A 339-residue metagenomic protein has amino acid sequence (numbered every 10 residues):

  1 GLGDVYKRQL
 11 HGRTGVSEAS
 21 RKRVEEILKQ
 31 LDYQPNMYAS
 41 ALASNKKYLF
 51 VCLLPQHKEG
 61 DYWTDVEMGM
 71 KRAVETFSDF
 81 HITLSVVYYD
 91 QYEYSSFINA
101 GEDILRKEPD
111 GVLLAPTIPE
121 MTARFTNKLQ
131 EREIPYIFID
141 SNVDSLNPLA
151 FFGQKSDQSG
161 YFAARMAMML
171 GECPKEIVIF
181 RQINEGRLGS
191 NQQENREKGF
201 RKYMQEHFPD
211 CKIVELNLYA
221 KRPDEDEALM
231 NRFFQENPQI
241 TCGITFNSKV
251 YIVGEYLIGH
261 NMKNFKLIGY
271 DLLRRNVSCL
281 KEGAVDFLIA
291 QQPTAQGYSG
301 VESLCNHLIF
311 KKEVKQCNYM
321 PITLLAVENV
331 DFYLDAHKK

Functional and structural regions predicted by a protein language model:
L2-V5: Short, small-residue-biased leader/transition segments that mark boundaries at the very start of proteins
V24: Short conserved active-site loop signatures built around small residues
K29-Y62: N-terminal helix-turn-helix/winged-helix DNA-binding helices and compositionally similar short basic alpha-helical
L31, R187-L188, M204-H207, Q292-K339: Hinge/cleft segment of the Venus flytrap/periplasmic-binding protein
P55-T64, V86-S96, G153-S159, R181-G199 (+4 more regions): Hinge/beta->alpha junction and helix N-cap segments in small-molecule ligand-binding domains
G111-Q130, F200, V214-N276: Hydrophobic alpha-helical
E120-Q158, L273-K281: Flexible loop/hinge segments that line or gate small-molecule binding clefts
F151-V178, D226-E227, Q292-I309: Hydrophobic alpha-helical segments within soluble ligand-binding/sensing domains
